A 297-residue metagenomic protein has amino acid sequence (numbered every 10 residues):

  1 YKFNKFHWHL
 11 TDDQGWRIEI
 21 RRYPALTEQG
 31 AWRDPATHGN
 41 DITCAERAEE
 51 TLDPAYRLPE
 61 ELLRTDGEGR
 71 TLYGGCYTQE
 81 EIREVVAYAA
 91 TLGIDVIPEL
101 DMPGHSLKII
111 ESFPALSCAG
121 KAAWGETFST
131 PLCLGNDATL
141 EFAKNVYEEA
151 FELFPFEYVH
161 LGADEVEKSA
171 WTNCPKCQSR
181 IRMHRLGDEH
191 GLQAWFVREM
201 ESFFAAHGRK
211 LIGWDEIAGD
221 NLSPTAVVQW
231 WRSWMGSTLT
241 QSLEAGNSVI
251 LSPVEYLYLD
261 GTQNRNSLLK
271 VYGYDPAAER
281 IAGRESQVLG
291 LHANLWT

Functional and structural regions predicted by a protein language model:
Y1-R209: Substrate-binding cleft of carbohydrate-active enzyme catalytic domains
E84, G93, D137-Y158, S179-T297: Substrate-binding groove of N-acetylhexosamine-processing glycoside hydrolases
